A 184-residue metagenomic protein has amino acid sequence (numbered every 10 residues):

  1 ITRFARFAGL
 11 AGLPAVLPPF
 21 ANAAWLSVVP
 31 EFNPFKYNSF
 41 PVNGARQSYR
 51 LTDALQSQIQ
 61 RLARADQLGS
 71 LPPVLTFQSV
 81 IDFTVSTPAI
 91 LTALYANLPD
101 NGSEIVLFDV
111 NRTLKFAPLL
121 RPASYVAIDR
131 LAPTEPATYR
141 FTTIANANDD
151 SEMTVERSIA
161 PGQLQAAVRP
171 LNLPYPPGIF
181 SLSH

Functional and structural regions predicted by a protein language model:
T2-R50, P72: Hydrolase active-site cap/lid region
N33-H184: Serine-hydrolase catalytic core
